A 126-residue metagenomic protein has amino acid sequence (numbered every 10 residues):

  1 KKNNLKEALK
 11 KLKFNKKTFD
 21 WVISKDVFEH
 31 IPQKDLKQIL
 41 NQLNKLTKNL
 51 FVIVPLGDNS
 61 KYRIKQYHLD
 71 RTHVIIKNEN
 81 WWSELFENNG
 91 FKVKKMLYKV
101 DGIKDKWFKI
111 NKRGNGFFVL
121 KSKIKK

Functional and structural regions predicted by a protein language model:
K1: Short, conserved SAM-binding/catalytic segment of Class I S-adenosyl-L-methionine-dependent methyltransferases
L5-K10, W21-S24, I31-K125: S-adenosyl-L-methionine-dependent methyltransferase catalytic module, highlighting the catalytic core
F14-T18: Glycine-rich phosphate-binding loop signature in dinucleotide/nucleotide-binding domains
